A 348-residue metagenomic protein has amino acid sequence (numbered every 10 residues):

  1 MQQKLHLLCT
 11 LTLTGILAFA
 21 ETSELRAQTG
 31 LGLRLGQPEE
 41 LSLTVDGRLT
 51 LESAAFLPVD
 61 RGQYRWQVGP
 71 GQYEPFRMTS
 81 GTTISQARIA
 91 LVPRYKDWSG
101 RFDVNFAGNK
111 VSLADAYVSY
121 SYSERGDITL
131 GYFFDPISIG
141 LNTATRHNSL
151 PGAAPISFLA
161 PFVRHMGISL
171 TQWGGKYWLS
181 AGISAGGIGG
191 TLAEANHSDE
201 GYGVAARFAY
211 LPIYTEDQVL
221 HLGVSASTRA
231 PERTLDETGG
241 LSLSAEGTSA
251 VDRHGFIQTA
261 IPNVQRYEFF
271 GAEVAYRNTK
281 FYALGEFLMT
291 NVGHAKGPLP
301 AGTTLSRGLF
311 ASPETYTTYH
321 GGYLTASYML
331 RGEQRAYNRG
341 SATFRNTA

Functional and structural regions predicted by a protein language model:
M1-L5: Positively charged n-region of N-terminal signal peptides that target proteins for export
C9-A20: Bacterial N-terminal signal peptides
A20-A27: Boundary at the C-terminal end of the N-terminal hydrophobic targeting segment
Q28-T29, G69-E74, S149-A154, R253-T259 (+1 more regions): Extracytoplasmic loops and strand-loop junctions of Gram-negative outer membrane beta-barrel proteins
G32-P58, E74-E232, T318-A348: Outer membrane beta-barrel
E52-S80, D252-N263: Outer-membrane beta-barrel transmembrane domain signature of Gram-negative proteins, especially the mid-to-C-terminal
D60-Q67, E237-I257, A336-A348: Outer membrane beta-barrel transmembrane domains
E200-T318: Surface-exposed beta-loop-beta
